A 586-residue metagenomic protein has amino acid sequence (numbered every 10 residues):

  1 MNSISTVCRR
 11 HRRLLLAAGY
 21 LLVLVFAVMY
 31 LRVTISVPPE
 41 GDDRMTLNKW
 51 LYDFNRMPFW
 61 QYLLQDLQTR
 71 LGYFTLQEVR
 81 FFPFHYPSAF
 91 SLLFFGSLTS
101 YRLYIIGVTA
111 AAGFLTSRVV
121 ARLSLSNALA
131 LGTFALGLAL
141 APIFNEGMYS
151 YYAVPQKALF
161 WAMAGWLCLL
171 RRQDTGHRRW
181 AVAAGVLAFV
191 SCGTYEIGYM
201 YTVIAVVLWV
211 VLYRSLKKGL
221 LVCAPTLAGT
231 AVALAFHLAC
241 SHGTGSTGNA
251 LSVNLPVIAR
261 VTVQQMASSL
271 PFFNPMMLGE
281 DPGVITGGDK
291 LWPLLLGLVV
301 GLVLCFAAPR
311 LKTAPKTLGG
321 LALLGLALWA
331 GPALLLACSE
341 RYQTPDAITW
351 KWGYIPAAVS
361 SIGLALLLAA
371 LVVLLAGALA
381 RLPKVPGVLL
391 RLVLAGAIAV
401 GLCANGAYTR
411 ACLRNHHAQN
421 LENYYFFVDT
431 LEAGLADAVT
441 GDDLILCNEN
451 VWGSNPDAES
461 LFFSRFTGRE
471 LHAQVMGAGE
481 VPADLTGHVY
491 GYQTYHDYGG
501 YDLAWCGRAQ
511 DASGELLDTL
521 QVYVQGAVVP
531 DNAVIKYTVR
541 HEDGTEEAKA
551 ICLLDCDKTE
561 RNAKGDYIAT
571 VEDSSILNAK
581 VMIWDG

Functional and structural regions predicted by a protein language model:
R12, A17-E78, H85-A111, T116-R118 (+6 more regions): Intrinsically disordered, polar/acidic, low-complexity terminal segments
T116-P142, F160: Transmembrane-helix signature of polytopic, membrane-embedded enzymes that assemble or transfer cell-envelope glycans
A135, T313-T344, G396-G401: Transmembrane alpha-helix segments characteristic of polytopic inner-membrane glycan-assembly/cell-envelope
A162-A181: Membrane-interface transmembrane helices that cradle and orient dolichyl/undecaprenyl
R179-E196, A205-V206: Membrane-interface alpha helices of multi-pass inner-membrane proteins
M200-A231, A235: Perimembrane helix-loop-helix junctions
L227, V372-Y408: Signature aromatic-anchored transmembrane alpha helix within multi-pass, membrane-resident enzymes that catalyze glycan
Y342-L375: Hydrophobic/aromatic-rich transmembrane helices and adjacent perimembrane loops
